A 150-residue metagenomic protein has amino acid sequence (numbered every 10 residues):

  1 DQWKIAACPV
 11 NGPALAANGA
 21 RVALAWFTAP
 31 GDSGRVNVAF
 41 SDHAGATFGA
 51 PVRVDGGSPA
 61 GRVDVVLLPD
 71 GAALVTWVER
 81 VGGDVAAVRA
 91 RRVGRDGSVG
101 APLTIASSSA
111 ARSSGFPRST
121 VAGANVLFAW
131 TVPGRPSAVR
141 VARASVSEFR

Functional and structural regions predicted by a protein language model:
D1-R150: Extracellular, repeat-based ectodomains that mediate carbohydrate processing or recognition
